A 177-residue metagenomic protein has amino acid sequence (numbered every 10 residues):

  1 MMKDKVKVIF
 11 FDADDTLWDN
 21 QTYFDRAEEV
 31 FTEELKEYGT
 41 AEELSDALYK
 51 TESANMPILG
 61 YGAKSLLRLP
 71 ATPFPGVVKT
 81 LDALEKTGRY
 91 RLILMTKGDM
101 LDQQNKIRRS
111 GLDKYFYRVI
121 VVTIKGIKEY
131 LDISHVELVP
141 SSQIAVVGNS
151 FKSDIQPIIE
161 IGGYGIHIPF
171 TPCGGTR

Functional and structural regions predicted by a protein language model:
M1-K5, I9, V78, D82 (+1 more regions): Asp-based, Mg2+/Mn2+-dependent phosphohydrolase catalytic module
D4-P75: N-terminal helical cap/lid subdomain that shapes the substrate entry/recognition surface in HAD-like hydrolases
D14, L67, I93, I120 (+1 more regions): Short, flexible active-site loop motifs that bind/organize anionic cofactors or intermediates
K36-A41, T87, G111-Y115: Short helix-capping segments at alpha-helix termini
G39, L48, E85-G88, H135: Generic low-complexity, intrinsically disordered sequence content enriched in small uncharged/hydrophobic residues
S65-I93, I127-K128: Short, acidic loop-to-helix structural element flanking the phosphoryl-transfer center in phosphate-processing enzymes
T96: Conserved phosphate-coupling serine/threonine residues in phosphotransfer and NTP-handling enzymes
